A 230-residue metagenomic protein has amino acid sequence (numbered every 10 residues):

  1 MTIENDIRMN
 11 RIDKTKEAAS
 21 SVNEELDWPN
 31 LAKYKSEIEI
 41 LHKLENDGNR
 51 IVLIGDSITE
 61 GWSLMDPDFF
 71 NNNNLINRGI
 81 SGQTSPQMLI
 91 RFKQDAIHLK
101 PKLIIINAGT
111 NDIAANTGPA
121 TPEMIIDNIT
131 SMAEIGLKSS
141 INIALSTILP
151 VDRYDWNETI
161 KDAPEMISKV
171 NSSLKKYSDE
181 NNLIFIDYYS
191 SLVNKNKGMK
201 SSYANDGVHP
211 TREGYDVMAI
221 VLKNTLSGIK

Functional and structural regions predicted by a protein language model:
M1-V52, L64, L99, N157 (+2 more regions): N-terminal secretory targeting modules
V52-I54, I76: Conserved beta-strand elements of the Class I
D56-T59, S190-L192: Short glycine-enriched loops at secondary-structure junctions
S57, I80, T110: Active-site metal-binding loops of divalent metal-dependent hydrolases
E60-M65, T84-Q87: Short, solvent-exposed loop/turn elements at domain surfaces
D68-N73, I90-K230: Alpha-helical cap/lid subdomain in secreted, periplasmic, or secretory-pathway luminal O-acyl-processing enzymes
N74-S85: A short beta-strand-loop structural module common to alpha/beta enzyme folds
